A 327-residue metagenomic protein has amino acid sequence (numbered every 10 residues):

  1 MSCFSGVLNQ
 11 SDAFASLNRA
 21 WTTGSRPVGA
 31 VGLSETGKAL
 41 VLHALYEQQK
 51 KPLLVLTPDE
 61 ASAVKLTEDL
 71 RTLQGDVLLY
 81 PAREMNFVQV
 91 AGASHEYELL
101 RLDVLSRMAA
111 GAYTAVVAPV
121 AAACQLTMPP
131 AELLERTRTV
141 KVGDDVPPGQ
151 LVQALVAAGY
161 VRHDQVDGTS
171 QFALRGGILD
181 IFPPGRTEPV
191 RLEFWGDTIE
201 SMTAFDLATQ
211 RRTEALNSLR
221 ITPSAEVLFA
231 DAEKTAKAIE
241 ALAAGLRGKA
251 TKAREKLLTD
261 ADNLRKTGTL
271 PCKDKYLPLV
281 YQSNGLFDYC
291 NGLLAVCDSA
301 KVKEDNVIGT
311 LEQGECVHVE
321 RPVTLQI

Functional and structural regions predicted by a protein language model:
M1-I327: ASCE RecA-like P-loop NTPase motor cores that couple ATP hydrolysis to mechanical translocation on nucleic acids
